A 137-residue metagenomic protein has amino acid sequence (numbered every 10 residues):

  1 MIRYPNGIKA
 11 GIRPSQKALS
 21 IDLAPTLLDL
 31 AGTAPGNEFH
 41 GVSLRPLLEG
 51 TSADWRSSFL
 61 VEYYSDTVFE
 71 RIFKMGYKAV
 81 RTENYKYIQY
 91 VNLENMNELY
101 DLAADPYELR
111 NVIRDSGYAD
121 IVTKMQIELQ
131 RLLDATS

Functional and structural regions predicted by a protein language model:
M1-K9: The feature captures the short pre-catalytic strand/loop hairpin that immediately precedes and shapes the active-site
I8-A10, I21-A24, D29-E98, L102 (+2 more regions): C-terminal cap/loop subdomain of S1 sulfatases and analogous C-terminal strand-loop tails that border
R13-A18: Glycine-rich "substrate-gating" loop/helix at the edge of Rossmann-like oxidoreductase active sites
D105: Intrinsically disordered, low-complexity polar regions and short flexible loop motifs
R114: Phosphate-coordinating loops and pocket residues in cytosolic domains that bind phosphorylated ligands
